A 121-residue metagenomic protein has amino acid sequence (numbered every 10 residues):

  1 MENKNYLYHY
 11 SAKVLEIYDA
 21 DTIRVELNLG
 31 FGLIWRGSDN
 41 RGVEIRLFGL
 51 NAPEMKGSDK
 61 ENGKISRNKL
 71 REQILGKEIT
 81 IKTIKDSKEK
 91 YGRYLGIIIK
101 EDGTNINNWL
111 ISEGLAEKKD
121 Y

Functional and structural regions predicted by a protein language model:
M1-Y121: Small beta-barrel nucleic-acid-binding modules, primarily SNase/OB-fold domains and secondarily Tudor-like barrels
